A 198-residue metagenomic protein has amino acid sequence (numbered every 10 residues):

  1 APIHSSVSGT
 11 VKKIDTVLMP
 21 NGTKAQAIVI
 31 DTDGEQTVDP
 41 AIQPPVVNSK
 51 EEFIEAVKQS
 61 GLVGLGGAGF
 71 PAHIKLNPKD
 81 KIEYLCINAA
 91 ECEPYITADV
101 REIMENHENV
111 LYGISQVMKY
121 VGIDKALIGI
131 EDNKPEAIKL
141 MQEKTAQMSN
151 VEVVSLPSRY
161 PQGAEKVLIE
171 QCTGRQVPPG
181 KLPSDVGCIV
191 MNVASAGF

Functional and structural regions predicted by a protein language model:
A1-K13: Generic structural motif
V11, I114, V151-V153: Generic structural signal for residues in well-ordered beta-strands
K13, L18-L65, F70, K79-D80 (+1 more regions): Acidic low-complexity segments
T23, P40-Q43, A68, K75-L76 (+3 more regions): Short acidic, glycine/serine/threonine-rich loops at helix termini
I30-G34, A89-E91, S155: Flexible glycine-/small-residue-rich
G64, L85-D99: Gly-rich Lys/Arg/Thr-decorated short loops/hinges at beta-loop-alpha junctions or inter-strand turns that position
M104-Y120: Histidine-anchored nucleotide/phosphate-binding helix
D124-F198: Hydrophobic alpha-helical positions that pack around
